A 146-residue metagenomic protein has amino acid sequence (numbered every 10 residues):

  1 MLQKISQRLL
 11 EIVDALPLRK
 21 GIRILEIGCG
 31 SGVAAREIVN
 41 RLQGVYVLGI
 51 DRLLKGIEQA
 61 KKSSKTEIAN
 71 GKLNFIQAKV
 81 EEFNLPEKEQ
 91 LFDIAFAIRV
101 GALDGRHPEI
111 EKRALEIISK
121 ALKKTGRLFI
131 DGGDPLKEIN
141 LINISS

Functional and structural regions predicted by a protein language model:
Q3-I22: Conserved alpha-helix/loop element of class I SAM-dependent methyltransferases that forms part of the SAM/SAH-binding
S31-Q43: Conserved SAM-binding loop of SAM-dependent methyltransferases across substrates and taxa, primarily the Class I
L53: Conserved SAM/SAH-binding beta-strand->alpha-helix loop
A60-K61: Conserved SAM-binding loop
A69-E82: Conserved SAM-binding strand-loop segment of SAM-dependent methyltransferases
L85-A95: A short acidic, Gly/Pro-enriched loop at the edge of an enzyme's catalytic core that lines a small-molecule cofactor
E111-K124: A short glycine-rich, Lys/Arg-flanked "PGG" loop and its adjoining helix->strand segment in the class I
T125-G132: Conserved beta-strand signature within the Rossmann-like core of class I S-adenosyl-L-methionine
